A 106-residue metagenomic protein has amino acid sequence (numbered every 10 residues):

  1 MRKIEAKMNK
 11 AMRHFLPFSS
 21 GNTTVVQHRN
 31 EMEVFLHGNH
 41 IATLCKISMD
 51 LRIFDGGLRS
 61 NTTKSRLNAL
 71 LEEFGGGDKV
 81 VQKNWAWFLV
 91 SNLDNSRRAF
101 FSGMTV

Functional and structural regions predicted by a protein language model:
M1-V106: Terminal leader/tail segments of proteins
